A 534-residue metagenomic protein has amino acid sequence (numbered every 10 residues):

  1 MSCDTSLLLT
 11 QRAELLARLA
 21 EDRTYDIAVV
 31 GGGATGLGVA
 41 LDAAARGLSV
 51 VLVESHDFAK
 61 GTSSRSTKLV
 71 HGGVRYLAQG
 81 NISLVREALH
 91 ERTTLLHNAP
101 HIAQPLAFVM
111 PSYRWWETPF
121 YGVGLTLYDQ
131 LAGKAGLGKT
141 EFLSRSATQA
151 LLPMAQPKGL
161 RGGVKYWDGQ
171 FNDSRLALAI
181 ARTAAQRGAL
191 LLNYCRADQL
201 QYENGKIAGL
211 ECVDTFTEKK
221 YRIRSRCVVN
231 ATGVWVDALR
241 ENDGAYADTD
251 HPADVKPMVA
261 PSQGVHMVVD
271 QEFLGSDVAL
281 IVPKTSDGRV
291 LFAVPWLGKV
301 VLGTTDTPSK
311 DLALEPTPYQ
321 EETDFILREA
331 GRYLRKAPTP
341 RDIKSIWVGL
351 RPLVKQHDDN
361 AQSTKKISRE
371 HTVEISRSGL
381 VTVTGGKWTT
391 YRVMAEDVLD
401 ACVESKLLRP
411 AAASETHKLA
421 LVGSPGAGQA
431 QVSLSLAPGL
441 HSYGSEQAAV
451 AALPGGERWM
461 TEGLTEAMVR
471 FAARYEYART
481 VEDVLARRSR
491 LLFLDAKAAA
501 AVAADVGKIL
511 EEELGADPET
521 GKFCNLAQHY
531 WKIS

Functional and structural regions predicted by a protein language model:
M1-I27, D42-R46: Extreme N-terminal leader/targeting segments of oxidoreductases
L15-T24, A28, H56, I102 (+13 more regions): C-terminal accessory subdomains/tails of enzymes that are appended
R23-Y25, T217-C227: Core beta-strand elements of the Rossmann-like FAD/NAD(P) dinucleotide-binding domain in flavoenzyme oxidoreductases
V29-V30, I223-G233: Short hydrophobic core segments
G32-G33, S55: Glycine-rich Rossmann-fold phosphate-binding loop(s) that bind the pyrophosphate of adenine dinucleotide cofactors
A44-S64: Glycine-rich FAD pyrophosphate-binding loop
A59-R86, H90: Glycine-rich active-site loop/strand segments that organize a redox cofactor
N193-A208: A conserved short coil-to-beta-strand element within the FAD-binding core of flavoproteins
